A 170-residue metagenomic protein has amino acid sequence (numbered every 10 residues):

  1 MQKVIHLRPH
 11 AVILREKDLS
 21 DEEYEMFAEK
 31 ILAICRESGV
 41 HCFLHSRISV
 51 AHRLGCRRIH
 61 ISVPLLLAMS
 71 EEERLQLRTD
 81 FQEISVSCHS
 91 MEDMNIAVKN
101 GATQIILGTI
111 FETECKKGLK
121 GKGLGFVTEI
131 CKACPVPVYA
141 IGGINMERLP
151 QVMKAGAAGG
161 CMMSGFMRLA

Functional and structural regions predicted by a protein language model:
M1-I5, S46-S49, H89-I96, N145-P150: Short, acidic/polar
Q2-R15: Catalytic domains of carbohydrate-active enzymes, especially glycoside hydrolases
L7, L54, T79, N100 (+2 more regions): Structural motif
V12, A51, A97, I105 (+3 more regions): Conserved, mostly hydrophobic/aromatic
V12-L14, C42-L44, I59-I61, I84-V86 (+3 more regions): Hydrophobic faces of well-ordered beta-strands that scaffold small-molecule active sites in alpha/beta enzyme cores
E25-S46, E71-S90, K120-N145: Alpha-helix-loop-beta-strand connector modules within alpha/beta enzyme cores
I61-E72, Q104-G118, M146-A170: Glycine-rich phosphate-binding active-site loops on the catalytic face of alpha/beta enzymes
I84-E114: Histidine/lysine/aspartate-rich catalytic loop segments that bind and position anionic ligands
